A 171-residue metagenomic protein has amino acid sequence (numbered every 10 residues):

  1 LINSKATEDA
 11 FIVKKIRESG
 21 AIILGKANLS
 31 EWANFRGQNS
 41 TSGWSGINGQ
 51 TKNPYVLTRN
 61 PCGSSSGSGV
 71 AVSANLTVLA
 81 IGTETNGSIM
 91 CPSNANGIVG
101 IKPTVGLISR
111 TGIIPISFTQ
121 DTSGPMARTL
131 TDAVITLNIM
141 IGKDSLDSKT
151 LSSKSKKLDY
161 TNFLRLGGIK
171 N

Functional and structural regions predicted by a protein language model:
L1-N86, T104, N171: Gly/Ser-rich catalytic/binding loops embedded in alpha/beta enzyme cores
N3-K5, T58-C62, M90, I114-I116 (+1 more regions): Short Gly/Pro-enriched turn/cap motifs at secondary-structure boundaries
T7, F11, S66, T83 (+2 more regions): Conserved active-site and cofactor/substrate-binding residues in soluble primary-metabolism enzymes
V13, V72-S73, A95-I98, M140: Mature extracellular/periplasmic domains of secretome proteins
S40-G43, N94, K143-D147: Acyl-CoA/ACP chain-elongation machinery
T85-T111: Glycine/threonine-rich beta-strand-loop-alpha-helix active-site module that forms ligand/phosphate-binding
K102-N171: A short helix-breaking turn/cap at a secondary-structure junction
